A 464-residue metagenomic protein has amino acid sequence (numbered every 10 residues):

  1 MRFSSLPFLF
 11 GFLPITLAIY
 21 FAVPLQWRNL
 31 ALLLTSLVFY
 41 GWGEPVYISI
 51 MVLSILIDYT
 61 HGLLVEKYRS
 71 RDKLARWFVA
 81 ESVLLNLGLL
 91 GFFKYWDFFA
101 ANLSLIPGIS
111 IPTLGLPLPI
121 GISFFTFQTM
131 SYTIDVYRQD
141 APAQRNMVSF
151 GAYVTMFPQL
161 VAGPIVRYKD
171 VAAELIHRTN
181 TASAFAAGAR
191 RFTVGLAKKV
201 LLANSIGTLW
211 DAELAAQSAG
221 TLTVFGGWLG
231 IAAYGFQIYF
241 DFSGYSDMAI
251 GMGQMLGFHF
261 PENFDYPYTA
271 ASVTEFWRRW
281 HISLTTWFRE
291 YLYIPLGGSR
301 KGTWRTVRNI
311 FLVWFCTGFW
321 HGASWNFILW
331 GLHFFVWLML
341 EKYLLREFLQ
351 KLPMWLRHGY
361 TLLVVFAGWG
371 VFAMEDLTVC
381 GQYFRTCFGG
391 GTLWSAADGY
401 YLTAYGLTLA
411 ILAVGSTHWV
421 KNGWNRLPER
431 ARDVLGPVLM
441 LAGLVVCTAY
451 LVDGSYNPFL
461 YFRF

Functional and structural regions predicted by a protein language model:
M1-R463: Membrane-embedded transmembrane alpha-helical bundles that form the catalytic cores of multi-pass lipid-modifying
